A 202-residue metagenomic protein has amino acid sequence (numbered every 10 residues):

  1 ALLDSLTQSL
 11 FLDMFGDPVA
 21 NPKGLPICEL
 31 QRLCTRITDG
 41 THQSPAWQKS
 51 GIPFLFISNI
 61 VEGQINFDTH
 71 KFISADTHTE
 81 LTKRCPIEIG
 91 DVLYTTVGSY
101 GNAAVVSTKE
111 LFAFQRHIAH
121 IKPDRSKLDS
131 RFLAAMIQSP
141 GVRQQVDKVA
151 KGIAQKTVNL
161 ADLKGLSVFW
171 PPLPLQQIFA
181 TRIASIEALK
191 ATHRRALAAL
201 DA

Functional and structural regions predicted by a protein language model:
A1-D39, G165-A202: Non-catalytic DNA-recognition/assembly elements of restriction-modification systems
L2, K49-G51, G63-I65, Q115 (+3 more regions): Juxtamembrane/interface motifs at transmembrane-helix termini
V19, K23-I65, H78-T82, Y100 (+1 more regions): Low-complexity, Lys/Gly-biased intrinsically disordered segments
F56, D76-H78, T82-Q138: A short beta-sheet element
N66-D68, S130-A134, D147-K148, I178: Short, charged, solvent-exposed linker or helix-capping segments at domain edges/interfaces that act as flexible hinges
H70-I73: Short glycine-enriched, charge-decorated loop/helix-capping segments at active-site entrances that position
T96, F112-A119, L128-R131, K151-Q177: A short glycine-rich beta-alpha junction/loop motif
V142-Q145: Periplasmic-binding protein-like
